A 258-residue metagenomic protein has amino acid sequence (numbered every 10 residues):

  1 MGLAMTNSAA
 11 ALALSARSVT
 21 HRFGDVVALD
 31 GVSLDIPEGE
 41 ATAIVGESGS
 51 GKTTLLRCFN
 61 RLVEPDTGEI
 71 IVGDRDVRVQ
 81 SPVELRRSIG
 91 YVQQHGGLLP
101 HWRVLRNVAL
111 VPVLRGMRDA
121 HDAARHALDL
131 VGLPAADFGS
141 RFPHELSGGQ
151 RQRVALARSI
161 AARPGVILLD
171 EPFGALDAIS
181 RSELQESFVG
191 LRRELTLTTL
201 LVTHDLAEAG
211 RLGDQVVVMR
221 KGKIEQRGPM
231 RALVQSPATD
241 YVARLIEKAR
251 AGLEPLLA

Functional and structural regions predicted by a protein language model:
N60: Helix-to-loop junction immediately C-terminal to a conserved catalytic motif
D76-G90, L114, L233-P237: ABC ATPase NBD coupling module
Q80-P82, W102, R106-H121, D129-G132: ABC-type ATPase nucleotide-binding domains, specifically the catalytic core motifs of the NBD
F142-L146, Q150: Conserved ABC ATPase signature
A161-G165: A short, proline-enriched helix->beta-strand linker immediately N-terminal to the Walker B motif in ABC-type P-loop
K221-G222: Conserved ABC ATPase "signature" C-loop
R227-G228, S236: ABC ATPase "signature
